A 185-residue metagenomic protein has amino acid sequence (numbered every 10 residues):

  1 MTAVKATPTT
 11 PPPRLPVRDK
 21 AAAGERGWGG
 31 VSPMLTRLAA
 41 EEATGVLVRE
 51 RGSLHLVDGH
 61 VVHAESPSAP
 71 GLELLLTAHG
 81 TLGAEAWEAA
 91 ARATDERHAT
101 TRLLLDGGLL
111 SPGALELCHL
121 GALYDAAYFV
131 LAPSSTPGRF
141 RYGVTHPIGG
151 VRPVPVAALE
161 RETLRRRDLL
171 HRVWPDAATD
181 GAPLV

Functional and structural regions predicted by a protein language model:
M1-V185: Acidic, Ser/Thr/Pro-enriched low-complexity segments and adjacent helix/loop capping patches that create flexible
